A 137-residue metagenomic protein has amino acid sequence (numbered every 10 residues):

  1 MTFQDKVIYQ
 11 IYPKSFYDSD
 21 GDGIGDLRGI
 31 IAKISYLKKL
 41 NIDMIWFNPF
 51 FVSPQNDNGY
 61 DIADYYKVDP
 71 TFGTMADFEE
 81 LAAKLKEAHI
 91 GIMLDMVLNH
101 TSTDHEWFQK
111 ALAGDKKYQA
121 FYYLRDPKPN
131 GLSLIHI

Functional and structural regions predicted by a protein language model:
M1-I135: Acidic/aromatic-lined carbohydrate-recognition and catalytic surfaces of CAZymes acting on diverse glycans
